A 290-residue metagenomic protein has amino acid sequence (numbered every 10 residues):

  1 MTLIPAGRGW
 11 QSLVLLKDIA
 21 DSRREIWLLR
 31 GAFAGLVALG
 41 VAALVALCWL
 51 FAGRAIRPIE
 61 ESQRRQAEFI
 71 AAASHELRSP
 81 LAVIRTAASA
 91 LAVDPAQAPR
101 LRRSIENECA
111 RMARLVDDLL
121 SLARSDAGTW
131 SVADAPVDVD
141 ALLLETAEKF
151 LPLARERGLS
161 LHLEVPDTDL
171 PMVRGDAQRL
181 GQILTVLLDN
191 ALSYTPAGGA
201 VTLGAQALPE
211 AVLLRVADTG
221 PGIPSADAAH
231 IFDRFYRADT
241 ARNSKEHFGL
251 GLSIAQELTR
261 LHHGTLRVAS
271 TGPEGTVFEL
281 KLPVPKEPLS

Functional and structural regions predicted by a protein language model:
M1-G31: Extracytoplasmic
N107-L115: Short alpha-helical segment of the dimerization/phosphotransfer core of two-component systems
A127-V132, M172-G175: Conserved micro-motifs of the catalytic ATP-binding
L153-E164: Short conserved segments within the C-terminal catalytic ATPase subdomain
A191-L192: Short helix-loop "hinge" at the ATP-lid/N-box region of the Bergerat-fold HATPase_c
I223-F235: Short conserved segment of the HATPase_c
H263-T265: Conserved glycine-rich
